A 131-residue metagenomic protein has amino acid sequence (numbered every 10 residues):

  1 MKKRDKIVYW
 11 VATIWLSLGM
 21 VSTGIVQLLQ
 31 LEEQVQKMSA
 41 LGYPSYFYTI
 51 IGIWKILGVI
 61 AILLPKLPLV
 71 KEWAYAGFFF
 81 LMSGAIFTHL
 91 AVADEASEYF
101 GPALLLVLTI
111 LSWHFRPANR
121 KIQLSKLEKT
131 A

Functional and structural regions predicted by a protein language model:
M1-A131: Membrane-interface extramembranous regions
